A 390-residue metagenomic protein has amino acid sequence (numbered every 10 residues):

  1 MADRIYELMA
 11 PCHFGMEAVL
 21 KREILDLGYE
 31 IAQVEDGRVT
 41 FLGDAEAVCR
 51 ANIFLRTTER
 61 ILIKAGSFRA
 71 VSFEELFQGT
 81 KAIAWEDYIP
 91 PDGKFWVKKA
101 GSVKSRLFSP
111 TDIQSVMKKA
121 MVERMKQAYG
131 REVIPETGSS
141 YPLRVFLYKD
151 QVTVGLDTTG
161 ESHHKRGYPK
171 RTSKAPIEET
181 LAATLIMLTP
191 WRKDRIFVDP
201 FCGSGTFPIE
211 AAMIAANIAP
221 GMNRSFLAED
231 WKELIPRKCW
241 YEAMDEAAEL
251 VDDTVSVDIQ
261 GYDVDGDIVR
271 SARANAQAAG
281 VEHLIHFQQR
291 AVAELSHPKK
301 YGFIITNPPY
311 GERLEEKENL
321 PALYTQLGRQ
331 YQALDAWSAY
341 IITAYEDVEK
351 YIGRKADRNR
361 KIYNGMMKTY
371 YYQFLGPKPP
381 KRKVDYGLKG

Functional and structural regions predicted by a protein language model:
A2-Y141, G390: Non-catalytic nucleic-acid substrate-recognition regions in nucleic-acid-modifying enzymes
R50-T57, E161-R166, K170-R171, G376-G390: Flexible, glycine-/basic-rich loop-and-beta segments that form/coincide with the SAM-dependent methyltransferase
S102-S105, S162, P309-R313: A short, flexible beta-alpha/helix-coil linker loop
L143-T159, Y372: C-terminal edge-of-domain segments
V154-L188: SAM-dependent Rossmann-like transferase core, predominantly class I methyltransferases with a strong bias toward
I177-H297, E312-R313, K317-N319: Conserved S-adenosyl-L-methionine
A291-G390: C-terminal catalytic and target-recognition region of SAM-dependent MTase-like enzymes, primarily methyltransferases
